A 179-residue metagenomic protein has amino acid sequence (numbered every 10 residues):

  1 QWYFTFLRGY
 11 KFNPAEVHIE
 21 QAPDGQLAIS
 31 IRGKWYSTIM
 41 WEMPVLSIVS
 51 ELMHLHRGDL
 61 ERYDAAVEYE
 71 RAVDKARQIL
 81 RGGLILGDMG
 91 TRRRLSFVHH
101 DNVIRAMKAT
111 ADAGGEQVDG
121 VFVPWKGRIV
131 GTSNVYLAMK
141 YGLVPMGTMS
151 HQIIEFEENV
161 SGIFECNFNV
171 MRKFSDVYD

Functional and structural regions predicted by a protein language model:
Q1-Y178: Ordered alpha/beta subdomains of enzyme catalytic regions
